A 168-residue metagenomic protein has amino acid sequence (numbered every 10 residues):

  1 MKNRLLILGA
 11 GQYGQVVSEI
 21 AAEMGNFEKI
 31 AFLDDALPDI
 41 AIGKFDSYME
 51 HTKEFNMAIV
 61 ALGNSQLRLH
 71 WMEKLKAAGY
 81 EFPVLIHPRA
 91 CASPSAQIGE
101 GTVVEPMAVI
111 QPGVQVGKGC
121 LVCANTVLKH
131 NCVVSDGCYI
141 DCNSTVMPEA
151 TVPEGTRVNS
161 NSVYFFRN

Functional and structural regions predicted by a protein language model:
M1-H51: Hydrophobic, well-ordered beta-alpha structural blocks that scaffold small-molecule cofactor pockets
I7-L8, L33, A61, D141 (+2 more regions): Short hydrophobic segments within beta-strands
Q12-Q15, Q66-L67, Q97: Short alpha-helical
S18-I20, H70-K74, V116: Short amphipathic alpha-helical segments
I20-E23, D46-H51, E81, A92-S93 (+2 more regions): Short, flexible, glycine/charge-rich loop motifs used to bind or transfer phosphoryl groups or to couple energy/partner
I30, N56, E100: Conserved acidic residues
L37-C91: Phosphate-bearing ligand-interacting subdomains that bind or position ATP/ADP/UDP/GDP/NAD(P) or nucleotide-linked
L85-N168: Structural signal for interior beta-strand "rungs" in well-ordered beta-sheet cores of soluble enzyme domains
